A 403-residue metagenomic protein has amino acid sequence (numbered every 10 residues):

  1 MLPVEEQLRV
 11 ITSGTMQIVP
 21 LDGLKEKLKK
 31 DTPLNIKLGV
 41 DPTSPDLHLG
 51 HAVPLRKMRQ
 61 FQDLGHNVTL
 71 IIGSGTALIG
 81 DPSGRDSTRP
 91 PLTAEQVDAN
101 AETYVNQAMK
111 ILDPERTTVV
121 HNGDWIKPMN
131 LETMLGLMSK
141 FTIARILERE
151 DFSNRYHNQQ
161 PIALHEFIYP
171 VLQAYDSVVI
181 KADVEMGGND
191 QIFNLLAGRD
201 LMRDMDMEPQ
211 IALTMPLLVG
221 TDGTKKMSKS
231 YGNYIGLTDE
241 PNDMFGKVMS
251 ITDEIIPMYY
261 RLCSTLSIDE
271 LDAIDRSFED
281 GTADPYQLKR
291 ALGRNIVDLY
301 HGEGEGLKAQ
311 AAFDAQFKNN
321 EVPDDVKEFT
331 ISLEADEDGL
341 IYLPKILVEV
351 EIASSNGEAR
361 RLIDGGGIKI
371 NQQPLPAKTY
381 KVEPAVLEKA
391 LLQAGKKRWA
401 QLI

Functional and structural regions predicted by a protein language model:
M1-L28: Beta-lactamase-like hydrolase cores
T15, P91-A94, D98-T214, G223: Divalent-metal (Mg2+/Mn2+/Ca2+)-assisted nucleotide/phosphate chemistry catalytic cores
I18-P82, V184-I192, G198: N-terminal catalytic cores of NTP/NDP-binding nucleotidyl/phosphoryl-transfer enzymes
D31-G39, F61, V68, Y169-V179 (+2 more regions): Short, hydrophobic/aliphatic alpha-helical segments
R59-L112: Well-ordered mid-protein domain cores that form the structural environment of catalytic cofactors
I71-G73, V120-N122, M215, I331: Conserved beta-strand termini and adjacent loop/short-helix elements that scaffold enzyme active sites in alpha/beta
A77-I79, I126-P128, V219: Short, active-site-adjacent cap segments at secondary-structure transitions
M202-I403: Conserved nucleotide- and phosphate/pyrophosphate-binding catalytic cores in adenylate/nucleotidyl-handling enzymes
